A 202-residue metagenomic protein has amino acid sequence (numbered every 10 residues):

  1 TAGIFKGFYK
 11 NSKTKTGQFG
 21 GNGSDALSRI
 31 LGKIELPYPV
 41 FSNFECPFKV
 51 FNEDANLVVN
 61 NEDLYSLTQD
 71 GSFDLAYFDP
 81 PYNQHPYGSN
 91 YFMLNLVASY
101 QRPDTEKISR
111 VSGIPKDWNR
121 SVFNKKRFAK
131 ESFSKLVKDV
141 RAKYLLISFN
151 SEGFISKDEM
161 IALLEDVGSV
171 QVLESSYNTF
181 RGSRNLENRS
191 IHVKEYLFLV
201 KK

Functional and structural regions predicted by a protein language model:
T1-N90, P103-K116: SAM-dependent nucleic-acid methyltransferase catalytic core
V58-V59, Q84-P86, G153-S156, F180-G182: Flexible loop/turn segments at secondary-structure boundaries
E62, F133-L136, R184-L186: Generic recognition of flexible, low-complexity loop/linker segments
Q69, F92-L96, L163-L164: Glycine-rich, phosphate-binding/catalytic loops in enzymes
Y77-D79, L146, L199: Structural motif
N83-R141: SAM-dependent methyltransferase catalytic-core segment centered on the flexible catalytic loop and adjoining short
R120-V167, Q171, S175-S176: Conserved Class I SAM-dependent methyltransferase catalytic core
K157-I161, V167-K202: Class I S-adenosyl-L-methionine
